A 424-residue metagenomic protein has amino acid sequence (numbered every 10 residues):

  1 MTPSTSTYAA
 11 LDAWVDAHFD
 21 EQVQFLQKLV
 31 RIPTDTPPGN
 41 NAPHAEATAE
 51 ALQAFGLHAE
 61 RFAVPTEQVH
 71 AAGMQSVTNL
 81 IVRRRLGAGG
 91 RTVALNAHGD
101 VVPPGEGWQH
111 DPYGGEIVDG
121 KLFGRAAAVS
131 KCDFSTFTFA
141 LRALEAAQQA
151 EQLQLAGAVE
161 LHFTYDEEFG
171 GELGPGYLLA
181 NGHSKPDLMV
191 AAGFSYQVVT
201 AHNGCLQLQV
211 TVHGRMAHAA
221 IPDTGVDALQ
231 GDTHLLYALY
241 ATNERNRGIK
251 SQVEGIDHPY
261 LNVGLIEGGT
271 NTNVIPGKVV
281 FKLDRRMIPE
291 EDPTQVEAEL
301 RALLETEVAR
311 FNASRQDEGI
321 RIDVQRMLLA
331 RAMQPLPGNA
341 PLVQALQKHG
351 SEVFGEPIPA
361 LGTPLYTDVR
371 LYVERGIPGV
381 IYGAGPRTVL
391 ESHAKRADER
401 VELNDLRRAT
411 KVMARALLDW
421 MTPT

Functional and structural regions predicted by a protein language model:
M1-A10, T34, F194, V199-A201 (+1 more regions): Metal-dependent amide/peptide-bond hydrolase catalytic core, centered on the "pita-bread" metallohydrolase fold
T2-L122, A146-L155: Acidic/His- and Gly-rich active-site-bordering loop/insert found across diverse amide/peptide-bond hydrolases
E60, V93-L95, H162, L188-V190 (+3 more regions): Hydrophobic/aromatic beta-strand patches that form the interior of the parallel beta-sheet core in alpha/beta enzyme
P112-A126, H213-G214, A394-K395: Glycine/charged-rich beta-loop-alpha catalytic/anionic-binding loops adjacent to active sites
G115, D166, A241-R245: Acyl-CoA/ACP chain-elongation machinery
L122, S130-C205, M421-T422: Acidic/histidine-rich catalytic neighborhood of metal-dependent amide-processing enzymes
